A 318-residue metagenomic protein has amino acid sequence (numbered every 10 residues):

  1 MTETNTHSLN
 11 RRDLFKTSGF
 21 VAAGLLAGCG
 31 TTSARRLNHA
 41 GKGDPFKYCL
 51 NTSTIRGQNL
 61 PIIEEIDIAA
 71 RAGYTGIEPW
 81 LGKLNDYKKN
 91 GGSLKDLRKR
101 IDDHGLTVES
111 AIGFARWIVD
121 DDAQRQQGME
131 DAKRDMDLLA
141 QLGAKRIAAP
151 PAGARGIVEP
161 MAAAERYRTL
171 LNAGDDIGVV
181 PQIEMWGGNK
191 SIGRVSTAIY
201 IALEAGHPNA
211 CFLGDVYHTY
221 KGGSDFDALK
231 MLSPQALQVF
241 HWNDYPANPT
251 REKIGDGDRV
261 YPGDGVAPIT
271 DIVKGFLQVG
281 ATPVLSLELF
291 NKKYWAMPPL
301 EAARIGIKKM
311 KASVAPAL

Functional and structural regions predicted by a protein language model:
T2-A72, I192-G214, H218-L318: Histidine-acidic metal/acid-base catalytic patches
S18-C29, L37-G43, I66, R100-T107 (+3 more regions): Active-site acidic/histidine proton-transfer and metal-coordination neighborhood in alpha/beta enzyme cores
T54-R56, L81-K83, F114-R116, P151-R155 (+4 more regions): Active-site-proximal loop/turn and secondary-structure-junction residues that shape catalytic pockets, frequently
L60-P61, K88-G91, D120-Q126, I157-A162 (+2 more regions): Short, solvent-exposed loop/turn segments at secondary-structure boundaries
A72-L81, E109-A115: Short, conserved active-site loops that position catalytic residues or coordinate cofactors/metal ions across diverse
T75, K145, Q238: Receiver (REC) domain switch/active-site residues of two-component response regulators
E78, S110-I112, A148, Q182 (+2 more regions): Conserved beta-strand positions in the central sheet of alpha/beta enzyme cores
E78-I101, P151-A154: Glycine-rich, proline-tolerant flexible connector loops at the mouths of alpha/beta enzymes
